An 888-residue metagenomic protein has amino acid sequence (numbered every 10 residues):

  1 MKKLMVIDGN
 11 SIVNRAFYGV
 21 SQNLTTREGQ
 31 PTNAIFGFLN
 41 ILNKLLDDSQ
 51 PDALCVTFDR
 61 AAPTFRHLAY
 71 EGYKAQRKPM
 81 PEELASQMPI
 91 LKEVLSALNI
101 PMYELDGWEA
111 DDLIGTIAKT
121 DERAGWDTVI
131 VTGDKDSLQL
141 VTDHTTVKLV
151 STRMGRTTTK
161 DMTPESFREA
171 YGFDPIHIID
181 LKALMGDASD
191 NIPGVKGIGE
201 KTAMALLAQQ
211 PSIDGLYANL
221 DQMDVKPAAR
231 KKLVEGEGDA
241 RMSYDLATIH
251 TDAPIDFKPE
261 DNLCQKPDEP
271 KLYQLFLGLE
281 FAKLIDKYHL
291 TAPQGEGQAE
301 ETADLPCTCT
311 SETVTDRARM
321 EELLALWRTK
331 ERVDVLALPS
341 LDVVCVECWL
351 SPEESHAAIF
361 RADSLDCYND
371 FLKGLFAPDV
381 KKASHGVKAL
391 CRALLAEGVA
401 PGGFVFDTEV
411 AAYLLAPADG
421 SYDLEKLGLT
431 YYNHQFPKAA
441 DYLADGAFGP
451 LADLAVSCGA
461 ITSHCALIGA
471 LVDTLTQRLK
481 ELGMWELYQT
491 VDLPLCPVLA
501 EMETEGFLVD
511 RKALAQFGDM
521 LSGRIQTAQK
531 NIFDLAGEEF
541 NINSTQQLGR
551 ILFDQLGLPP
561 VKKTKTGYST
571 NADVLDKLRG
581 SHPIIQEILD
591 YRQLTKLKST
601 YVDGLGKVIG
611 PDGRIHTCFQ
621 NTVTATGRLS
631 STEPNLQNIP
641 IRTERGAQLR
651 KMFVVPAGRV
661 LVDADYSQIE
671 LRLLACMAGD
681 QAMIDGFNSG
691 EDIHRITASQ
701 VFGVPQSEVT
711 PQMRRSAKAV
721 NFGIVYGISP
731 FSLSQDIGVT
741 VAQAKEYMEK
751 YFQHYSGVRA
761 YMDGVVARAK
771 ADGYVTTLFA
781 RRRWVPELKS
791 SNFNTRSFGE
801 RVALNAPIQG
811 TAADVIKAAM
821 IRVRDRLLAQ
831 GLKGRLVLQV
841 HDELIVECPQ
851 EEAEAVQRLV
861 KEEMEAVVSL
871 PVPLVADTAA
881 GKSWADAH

Functional and structural regions predicted by a protein language model:
M1-V131, K135-T157, D161, D239-M242 (+2 more regions): Noncatalytic, basic helical substrate-engagement surface that gates or grips nucleic-acid strands
L4-M5, G9, R15-C55, E71-G72 (+5 more regions): Conserved RNase H-like, two-metal-ion catalytic cores of nucleic-acid enzymes
Q50-C55, R123, T142-T146, D161-T308 (+5 more regions): Non-catalytic nucleic-acid-binding/docking modules located in mid-to-C-terminal regions of nucleic-acid enzymes
M154-K182, A303-T310, E347-E481, Y488-C496 (+1 more regions): Active-site-proximal helix-loop-helix substrate-binding element of RNase H-like nuclease domains
G236-D363, A383, G446-A447, A452-I641 (+7 more regions): Conserved "right-hand" nucleotidyltransferase catalytic core of DNA-directed polymerases
W349-P352, K382, A418, E425-A439 (+4 more regions): Function-dense linear segments that define catalytic or interfacial modules in macromolecule-processing proteins
T504, V602, D612, H616-T617 (+6 more regions): Conserved catalytic core of nucleic-acid polymerases
G523-K530, D534-Q586, Q753-R801, N805 (+1 more regions): C-terminal polymerase-core module
